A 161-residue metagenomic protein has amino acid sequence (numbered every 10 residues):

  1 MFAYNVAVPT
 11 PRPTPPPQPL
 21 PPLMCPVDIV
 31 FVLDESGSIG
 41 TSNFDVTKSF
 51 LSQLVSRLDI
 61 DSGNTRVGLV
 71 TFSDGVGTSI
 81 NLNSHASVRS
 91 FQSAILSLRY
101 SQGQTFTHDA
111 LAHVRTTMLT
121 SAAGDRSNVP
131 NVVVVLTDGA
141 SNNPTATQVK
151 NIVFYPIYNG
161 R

Functional and structural regions predicted by a protein language model:
M1-I29, S56: Extracellular/luminal ectodomains of metazoan preproproteins built from arrays of small disulfide-bonded modules
M1-Y4, V32, L54, P156-R161: Extracellular/luminal ectodomains of secreted and membrane glycoproteins with large N-terminal domains
P16-P19, I39-T41, Q53-R57, R115-A122 (+1 more regions): Eukaryotic intrinsically disordered and solvent-exposed regulatory patches
P22-C25, D61-G63, R89, D125-V129 (+1 more regions): Extracellular/periplasmic catalytic domains that process cell-envelope and extracellular macromolecules
L23-S84, V132-L136: Von Willebrand factor
G75-N131, S141-T147: Von Willebrand factor
G139-R161: VWA/integrin I-like adhesion module and closely mimicked acidic/polar interface patches used
